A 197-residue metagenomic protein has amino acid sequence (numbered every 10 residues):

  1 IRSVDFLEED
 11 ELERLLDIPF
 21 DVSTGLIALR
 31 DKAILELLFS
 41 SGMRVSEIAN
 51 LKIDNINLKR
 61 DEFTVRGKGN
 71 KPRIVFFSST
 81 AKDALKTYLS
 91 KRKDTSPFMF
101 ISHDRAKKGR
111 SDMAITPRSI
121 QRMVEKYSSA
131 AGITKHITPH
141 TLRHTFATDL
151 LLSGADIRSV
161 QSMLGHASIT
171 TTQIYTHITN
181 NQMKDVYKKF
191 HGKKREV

Functional and structural regions predicted by a protein language model:
I1-V197: Conserved catalytic core of the tyrosine transesterase superfamily
